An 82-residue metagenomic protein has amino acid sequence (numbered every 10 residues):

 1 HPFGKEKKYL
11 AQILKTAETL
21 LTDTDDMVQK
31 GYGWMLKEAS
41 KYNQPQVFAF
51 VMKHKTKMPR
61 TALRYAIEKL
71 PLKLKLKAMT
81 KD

Functional and structural regions predicted by a protein language model:
H1-D82: Alpha-helical scaffold domains
